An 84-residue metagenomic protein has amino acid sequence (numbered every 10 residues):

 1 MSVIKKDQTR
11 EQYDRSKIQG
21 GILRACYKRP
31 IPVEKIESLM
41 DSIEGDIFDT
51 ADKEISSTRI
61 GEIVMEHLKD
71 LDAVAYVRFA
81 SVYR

Functional and structural regions predicted by a protein language model:
M1-R78: Extended interfacial segments that mediate partner engagement and assembly in macromolecular machines
S81: C-terminal binding/interaction regions
